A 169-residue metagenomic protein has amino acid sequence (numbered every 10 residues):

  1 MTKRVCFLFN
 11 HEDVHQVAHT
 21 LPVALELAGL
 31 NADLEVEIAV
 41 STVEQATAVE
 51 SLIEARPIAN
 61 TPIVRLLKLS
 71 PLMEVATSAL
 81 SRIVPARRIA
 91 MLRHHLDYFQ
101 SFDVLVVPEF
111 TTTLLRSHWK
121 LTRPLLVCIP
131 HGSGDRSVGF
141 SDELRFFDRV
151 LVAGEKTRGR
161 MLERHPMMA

Functional and structural regions predicted by a protein language model:
T2-V5: Extreme N-terminal starter segment of soluble prokaryotic enzymes
L8-L30, L34-A169: Active-site and donor-binding regions of nucleotide-sugar-utilizing enzymes
